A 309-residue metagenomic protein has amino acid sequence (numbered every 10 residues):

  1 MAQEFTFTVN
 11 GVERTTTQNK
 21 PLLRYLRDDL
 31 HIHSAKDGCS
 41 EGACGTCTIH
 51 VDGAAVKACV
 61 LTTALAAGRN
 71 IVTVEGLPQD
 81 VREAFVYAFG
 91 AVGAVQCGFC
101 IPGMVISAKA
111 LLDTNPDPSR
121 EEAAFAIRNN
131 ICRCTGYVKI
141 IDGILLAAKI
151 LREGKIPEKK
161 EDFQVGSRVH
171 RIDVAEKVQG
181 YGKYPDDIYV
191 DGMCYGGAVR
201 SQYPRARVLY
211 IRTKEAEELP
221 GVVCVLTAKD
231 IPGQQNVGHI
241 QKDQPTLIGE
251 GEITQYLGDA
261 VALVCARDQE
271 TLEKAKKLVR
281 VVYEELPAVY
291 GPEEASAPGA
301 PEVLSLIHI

Functional and structural regions predicted by a protein language model:
M1-K160, Q164: Signature of N-terminal electron-transfer/Fe-S-associated modules in redox systems
A148-S305: Flexible, low-hydrophobicity surface segments
